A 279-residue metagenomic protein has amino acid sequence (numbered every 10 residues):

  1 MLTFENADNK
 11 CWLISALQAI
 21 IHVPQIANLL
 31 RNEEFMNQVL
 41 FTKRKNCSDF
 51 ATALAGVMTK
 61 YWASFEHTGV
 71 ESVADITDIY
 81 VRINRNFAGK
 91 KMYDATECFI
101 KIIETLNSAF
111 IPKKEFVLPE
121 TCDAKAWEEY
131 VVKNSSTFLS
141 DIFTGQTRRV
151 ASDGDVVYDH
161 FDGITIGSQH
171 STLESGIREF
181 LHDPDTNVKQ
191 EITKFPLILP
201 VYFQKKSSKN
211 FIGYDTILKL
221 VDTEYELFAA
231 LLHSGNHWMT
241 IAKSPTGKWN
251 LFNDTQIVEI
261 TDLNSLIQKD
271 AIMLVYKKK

Functional and structural regions predicted by a protein language model:
M1-K279: UBL (ubiquitin/ubiquitin-like) substrate-recognition surfaces within cysteine isopeptidase catalytic folds
